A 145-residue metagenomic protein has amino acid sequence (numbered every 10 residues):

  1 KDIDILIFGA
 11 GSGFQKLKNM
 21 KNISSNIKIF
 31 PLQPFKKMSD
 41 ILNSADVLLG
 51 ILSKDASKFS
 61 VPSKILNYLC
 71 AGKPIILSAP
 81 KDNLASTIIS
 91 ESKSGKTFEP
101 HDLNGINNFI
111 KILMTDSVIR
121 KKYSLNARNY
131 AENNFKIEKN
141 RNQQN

Functional and structural regions predicted by a protein language model:
D4-G9, F14-S39: Nucleotide-activated donor-binding/catalytic signature segment of Leloir-type glycosyltransferases, i.e., the conserved
G13-K16, K36-K37, K64, L84 (+1 more regions): Short acidic active-site motifs
Q33, S63, H101, F135 (+1 more regions): Residue-level signal for the nucleotide or nucleotide-sugar donor/cofactor binding architecture
P34-I41, L48-L69, P74-T87: Nucleotide-sugar-dependent
N43-S44, E91: Alpha-helix C-terminal capping/helix-to-coil transition sites in glycosyltransferase folds
P80-K111, I119: Change "using UDP/GDP/dTDP sugars" to "using nucleotide sugars
G105-N108, I112, I119-N134, N140: A short, well-ordered alpha-helix in the C-terminal region of glycosyltransferases
